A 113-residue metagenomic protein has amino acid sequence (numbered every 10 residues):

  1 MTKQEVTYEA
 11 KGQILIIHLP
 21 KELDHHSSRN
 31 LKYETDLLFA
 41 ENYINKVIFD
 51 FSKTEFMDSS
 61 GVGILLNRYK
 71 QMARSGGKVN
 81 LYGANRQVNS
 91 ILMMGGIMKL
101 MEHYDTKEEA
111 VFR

Functional and structural regions predicted by a protein language model:
Q4-Y33, F51: STAS-typified acidic loop motif
K21, N85, K107: Short, flexible active-site-adjacent loop segments at beta-strand->alpha-helix junctions, enriched in small/polar
H25-L100: Amphipathic alpha-helical interaction surfaces in cytosolic regulatory modules
E102-T106: Short acidic-hydrophobic, aromatic-tinged amphipathic segments that line or gate anion-handling sites
